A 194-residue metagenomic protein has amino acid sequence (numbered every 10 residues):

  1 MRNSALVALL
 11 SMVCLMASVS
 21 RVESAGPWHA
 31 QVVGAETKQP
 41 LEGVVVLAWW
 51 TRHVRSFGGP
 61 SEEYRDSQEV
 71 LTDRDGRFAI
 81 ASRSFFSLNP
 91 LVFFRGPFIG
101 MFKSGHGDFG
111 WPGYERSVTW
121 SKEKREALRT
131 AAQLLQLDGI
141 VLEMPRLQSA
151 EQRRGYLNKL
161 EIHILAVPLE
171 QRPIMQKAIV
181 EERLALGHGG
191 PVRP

Functional and structural regions predicted by a protein language model:
M1-S4: Positively charged n-region of N-terminal signal peptides that target proteins for export
V7-M16: Bacterial N-terminal signal peptides
V22-S24: Boundary at the C-terminal end of the N-terminal hydrophobic targeting segment
W28-G34, G76: A short, amphipathic beta-strand motif
T37-G59: Short, ordered, surface-exposed loop/turn motifs in non-cytosolic proteins
V54-R83: Short, acidic Ser/Thr/Gly-rich low-complexity loop/linker segments typical of extracellular and cell-surface proteins
A79-G96: Short Pro-Gly-centered beta-turn/loop motif in secreted/extracellular proteins
L91-P194: Feature of secretome-associated and extracellular-like proteins
